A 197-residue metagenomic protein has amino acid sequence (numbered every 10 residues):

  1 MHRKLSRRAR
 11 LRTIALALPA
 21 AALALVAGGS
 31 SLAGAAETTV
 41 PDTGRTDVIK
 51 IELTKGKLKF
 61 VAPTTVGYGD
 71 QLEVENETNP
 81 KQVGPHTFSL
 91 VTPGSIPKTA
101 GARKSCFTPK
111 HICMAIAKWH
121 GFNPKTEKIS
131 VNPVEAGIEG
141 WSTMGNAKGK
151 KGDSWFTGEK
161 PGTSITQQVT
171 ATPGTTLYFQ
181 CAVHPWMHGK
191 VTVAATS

Functional and structural regions predicted by a protein language model:
M1-L11: N-terminal secretory signal peptides that target proteins for export/translocation
H2, G28-S197: Extracytoplasmic copper-binding redox domains, predominantly the cupredoxin/blue-copper superfamily
R12-L16: Long, contiguous interaction/targeting segments characteristic of exported/extracellular or secretory-pathway proteins
A17-G28: Bacterial N-terminal signal peptides
